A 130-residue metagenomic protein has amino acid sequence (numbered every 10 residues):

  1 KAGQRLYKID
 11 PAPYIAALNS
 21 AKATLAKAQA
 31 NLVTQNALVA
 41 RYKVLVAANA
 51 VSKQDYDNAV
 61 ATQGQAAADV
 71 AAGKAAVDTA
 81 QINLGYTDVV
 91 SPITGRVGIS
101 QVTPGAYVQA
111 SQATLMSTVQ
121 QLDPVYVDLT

Functional and structural regions predicted by a protein language model:
K1-S111, P124-D128: Amphipathic alpha-helical coiled-coil/rod segments that serve as protein-protein coupling scaffolds
Q112-M116: Short beta-alpha junctions and helix-cap segments that line functional grooves
